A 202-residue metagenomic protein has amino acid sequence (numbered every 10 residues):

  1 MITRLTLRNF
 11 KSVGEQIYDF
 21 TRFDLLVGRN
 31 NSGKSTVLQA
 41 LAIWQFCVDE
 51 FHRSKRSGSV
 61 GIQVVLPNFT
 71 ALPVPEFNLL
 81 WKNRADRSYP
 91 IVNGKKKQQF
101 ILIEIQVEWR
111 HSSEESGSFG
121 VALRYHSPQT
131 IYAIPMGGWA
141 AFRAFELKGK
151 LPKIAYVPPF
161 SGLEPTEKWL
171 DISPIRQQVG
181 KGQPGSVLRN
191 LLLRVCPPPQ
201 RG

Functional and structural regions predicted by a protein language model:
M1-P184, P199-G202: P-loop NTPase switch/coupling surface
Q183-V187, L191: Exposed alpha-helical structural elements
N190-G202: A short, highly charged nucleic-acid-interacting micro-segment common to nuclease and nuclease-linked defense proteins
